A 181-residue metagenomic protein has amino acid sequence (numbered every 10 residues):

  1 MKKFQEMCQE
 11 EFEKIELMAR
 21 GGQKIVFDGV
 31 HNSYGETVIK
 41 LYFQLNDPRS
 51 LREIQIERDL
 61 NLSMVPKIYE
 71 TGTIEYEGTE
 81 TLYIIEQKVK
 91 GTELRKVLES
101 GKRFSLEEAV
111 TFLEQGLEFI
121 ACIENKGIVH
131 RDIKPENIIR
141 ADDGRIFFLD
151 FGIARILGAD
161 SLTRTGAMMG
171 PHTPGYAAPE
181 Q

Functional and structural regions predicted by a protein language model:
G29-P48: ATP-binding glycine-rich loop module of kinase domains
K67-L82: Short beta-strand micro-motifs within the conserved protein kinase catalytic domain, predominantly in the N-lobe
G78-E93: Conserved short submotifs of the Hanks-type protein kinase catalytic core that shape the nucleotide-binding pocket
L94-F104: AlphaC helix of the protein kinase catalytic domain
F112-L113: Activation segment signature within eukaryotic-like protein kinase domains
E124-R140: Catalytic-loop of the protein kinase fold
T165-E180: Conserved activation segment of eukaryotic-like protein kinases, specifically the C-terminal portion of the activation
